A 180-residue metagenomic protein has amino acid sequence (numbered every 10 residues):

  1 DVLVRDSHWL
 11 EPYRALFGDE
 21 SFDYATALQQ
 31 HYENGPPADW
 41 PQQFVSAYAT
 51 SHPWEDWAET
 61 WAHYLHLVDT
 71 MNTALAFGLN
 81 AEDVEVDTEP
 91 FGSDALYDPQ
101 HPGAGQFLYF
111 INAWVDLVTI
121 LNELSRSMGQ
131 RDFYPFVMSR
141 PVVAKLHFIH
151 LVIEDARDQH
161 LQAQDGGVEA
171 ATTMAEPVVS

Functional and structural regions predicted by a protein language model:
D1-V2, L124: Short alpha-helical functional segments enriched in proximate histidine and acidic residues
V2-Y32: Post-HEXXH active-site segment of zinc metalloproteases
D19, Y24, P36, L79 (+1 more regions): Intrinsically disordered, low-complexity regions
T26-W40, G92-L96: Active-site-adjacent bridging/hinge elements
V45: Histidine/acidic-rich helix-loop-helix segments that form or flank divalent-metal centers in metalloenzyme catalytic
Y48-S180: Pan-zinc metallopeptidase signature
